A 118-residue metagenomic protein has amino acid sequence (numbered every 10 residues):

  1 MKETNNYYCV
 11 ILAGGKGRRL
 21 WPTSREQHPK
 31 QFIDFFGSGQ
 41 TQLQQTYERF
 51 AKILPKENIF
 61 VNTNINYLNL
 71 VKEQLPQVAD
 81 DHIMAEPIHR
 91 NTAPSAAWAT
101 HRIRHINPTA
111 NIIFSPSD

Functional and structural regions predicted by a protein language model:
M1-I11, R19-P22, E26, G37-F114: Conserved N-terminal catalytic core of the sugar/cofactor nucleotidyltransferase
D118: The conserved acidic donor/metal-binding loop of glycosyltransferases
